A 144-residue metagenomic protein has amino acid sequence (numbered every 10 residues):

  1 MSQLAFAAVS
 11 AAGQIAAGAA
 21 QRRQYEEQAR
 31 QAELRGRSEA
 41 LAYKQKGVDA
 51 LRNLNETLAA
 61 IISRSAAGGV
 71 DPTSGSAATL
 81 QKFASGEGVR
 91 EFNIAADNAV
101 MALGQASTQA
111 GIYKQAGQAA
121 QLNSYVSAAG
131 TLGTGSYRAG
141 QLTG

Functional and structural regions predicted by a protein language model:
L4-T143: Glycine-/small-residue-biased sites that favor an extended, beta-strand-like backbone and mark sterically tight motif
